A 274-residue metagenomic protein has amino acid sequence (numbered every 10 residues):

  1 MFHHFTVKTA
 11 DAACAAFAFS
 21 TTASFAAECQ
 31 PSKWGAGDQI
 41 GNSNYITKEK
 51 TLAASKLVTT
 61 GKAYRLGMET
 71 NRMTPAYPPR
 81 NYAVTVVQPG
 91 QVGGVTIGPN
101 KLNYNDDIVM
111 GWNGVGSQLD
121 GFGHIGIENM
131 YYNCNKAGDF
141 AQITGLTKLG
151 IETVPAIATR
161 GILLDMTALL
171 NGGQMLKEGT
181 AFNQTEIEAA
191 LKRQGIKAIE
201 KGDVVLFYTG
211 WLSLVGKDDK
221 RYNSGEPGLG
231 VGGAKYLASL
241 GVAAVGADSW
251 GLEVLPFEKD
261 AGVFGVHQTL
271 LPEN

Functional and structural regions predicted by a protein language model:
M1-A13: Bacterial N-terminal signal peptides that target proteins for export
D11-T21: Bacterial N-terminal signal peptides
S24-N274: Active-/binding-site microenvironments in catalytic and ligand-binding cores
